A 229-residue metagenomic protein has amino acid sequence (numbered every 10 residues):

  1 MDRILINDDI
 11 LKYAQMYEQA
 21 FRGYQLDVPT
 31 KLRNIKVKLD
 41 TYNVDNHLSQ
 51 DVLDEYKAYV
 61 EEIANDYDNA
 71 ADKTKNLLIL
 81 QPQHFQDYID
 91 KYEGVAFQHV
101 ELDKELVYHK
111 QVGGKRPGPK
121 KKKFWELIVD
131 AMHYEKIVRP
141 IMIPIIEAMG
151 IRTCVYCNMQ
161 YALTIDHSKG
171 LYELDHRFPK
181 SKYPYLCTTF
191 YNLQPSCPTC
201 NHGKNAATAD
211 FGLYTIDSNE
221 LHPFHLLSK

Functional and structural regions predicted by a protein language model:
M1-Y134: N-terminal accessory alpha/beta regions
K136-M142: Gly/Pro-rich turn-and-neighbor structural signature
I143-L171, C197: Short cysteine-rich loop/turn motifs with clustered Cys
Y161, I165, S181, C200-K204: A generic secondary-structure signal for well-formed alpha-helical elements
I165-K169, Y183-L186, A206-D210: A short secondary-structure junction signal
L174-R177: Histidine-centered catalytic micro-motifs used for acid/base chemistry in nuclease and nucleotide-processing active
P179-N192: Short linker/helix segments within small regulatory modules
N192-K229: Domain-exit/linker segments immediately C-terminal to small folded modules
